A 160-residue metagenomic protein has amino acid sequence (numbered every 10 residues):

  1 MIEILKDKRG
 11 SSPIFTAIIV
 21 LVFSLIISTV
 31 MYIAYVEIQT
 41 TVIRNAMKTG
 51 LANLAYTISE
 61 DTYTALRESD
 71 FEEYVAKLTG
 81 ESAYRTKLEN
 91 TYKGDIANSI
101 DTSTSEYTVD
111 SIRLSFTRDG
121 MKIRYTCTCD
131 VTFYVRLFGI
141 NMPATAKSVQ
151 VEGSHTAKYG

Functional and structural regions predicted by a protein language model:
I2-A83: Alpha-helical assembly-interface signal, strongest on the long, hydrophobic N-terminal helix that forms
T41, E60-G160: Short, conserved structural patches
